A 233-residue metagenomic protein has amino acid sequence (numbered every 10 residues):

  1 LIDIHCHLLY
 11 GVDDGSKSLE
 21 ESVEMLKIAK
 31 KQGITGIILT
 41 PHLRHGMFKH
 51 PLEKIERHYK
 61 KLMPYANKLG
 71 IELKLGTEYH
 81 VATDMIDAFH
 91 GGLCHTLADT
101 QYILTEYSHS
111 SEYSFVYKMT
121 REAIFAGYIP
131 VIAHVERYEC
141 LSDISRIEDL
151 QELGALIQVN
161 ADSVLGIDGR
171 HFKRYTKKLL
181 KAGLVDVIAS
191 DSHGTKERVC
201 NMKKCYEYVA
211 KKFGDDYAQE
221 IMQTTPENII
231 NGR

Functional and structural regions predicted by a protein language model:
L1-G70: An N-terminally biased module of ancient metal coordination in phosphate/nucleic-acid-related enzymes
H7-L9, H42-L43, G76-A82, S108-S110 (+4 more regions): Active-site beta-loop-alpha junctions enriched in small/polar residues
H7-S16, S145-Q151, V159-D162: Metallo-beta-lactamase
K30, I124, L180-K181: Non-catalytic positions within long, well-ordered alpha-helices that form the structural scaffold/packing of enzyme
K49-Q158: Extended substrate/RNA-proximal surfaces in nucleic-acid metabolism proteins
L184-V199: Short acidic/histidine-rich active-site segments
M202, Y206-R233: Mid-to-C-terminal alpha-helical segments outside catalytic/metal-binding sites
